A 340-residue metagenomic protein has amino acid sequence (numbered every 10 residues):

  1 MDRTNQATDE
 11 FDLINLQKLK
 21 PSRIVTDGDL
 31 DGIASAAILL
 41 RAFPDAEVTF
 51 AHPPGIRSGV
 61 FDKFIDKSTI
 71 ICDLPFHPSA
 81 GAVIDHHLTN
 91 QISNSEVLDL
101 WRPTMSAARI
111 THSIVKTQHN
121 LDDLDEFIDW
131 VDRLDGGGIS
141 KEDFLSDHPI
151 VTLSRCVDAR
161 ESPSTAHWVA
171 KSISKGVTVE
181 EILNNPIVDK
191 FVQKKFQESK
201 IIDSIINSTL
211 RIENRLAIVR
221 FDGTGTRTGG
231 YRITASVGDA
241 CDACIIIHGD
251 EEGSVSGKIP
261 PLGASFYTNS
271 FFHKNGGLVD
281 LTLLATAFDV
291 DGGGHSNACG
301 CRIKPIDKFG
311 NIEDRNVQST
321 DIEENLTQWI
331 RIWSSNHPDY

Functional and structural regions predicted by a protein language model:
M1-D158, K200, S204, R211-A243 (+1 more regions): Replace "Mg2+/Mn2+-dependent" with "divalent metal-dependent
E142-D203: Accessory alpha-helical/coil subdomains and C-terminal extensions that flank or cap enzyme catalytic cores
